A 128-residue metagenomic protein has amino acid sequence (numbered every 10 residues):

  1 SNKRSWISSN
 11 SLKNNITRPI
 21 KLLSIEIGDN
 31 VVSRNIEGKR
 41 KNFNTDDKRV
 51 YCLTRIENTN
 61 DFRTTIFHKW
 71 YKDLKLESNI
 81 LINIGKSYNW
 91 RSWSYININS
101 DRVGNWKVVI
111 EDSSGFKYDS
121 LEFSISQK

Functional and structural regions predicted by a protein language model:
N2-D47, K128: Short, compositionally biased P/S/T/A/G/V-rich stretches that sit at domain boundaries
V50-E57: Short edge beta-strand/loop segments characteristic of extracellular beta-sandwich folds
Y51, R63-F67, N79, N105: Exposed beta-strand and adjacent loop surfaces of beta-rich binding modules that mediate intermolecular recognition
H68-K72, I110: Conserved aromatic beta-strand anchor motif in extracellular beta-sandwich/beta-rich domains
E77-S87: Solvent-exposed serine/threonine-rich low-complexity stretches and specific carbohydrate-binding patches
N83-G85, F123-K128: Short beta-strand edge segments in extracellular beta-sheet folds
K86-Y95: Aromatic sugar-binding surface patches on proteins that engage polysaccharides or sugar-phosphate polymers
N99-R102, K107-I125: Short, exposed beta-strand-loop hairpins at the edges of beta-sheets in extracellular/periplasmic proteins
